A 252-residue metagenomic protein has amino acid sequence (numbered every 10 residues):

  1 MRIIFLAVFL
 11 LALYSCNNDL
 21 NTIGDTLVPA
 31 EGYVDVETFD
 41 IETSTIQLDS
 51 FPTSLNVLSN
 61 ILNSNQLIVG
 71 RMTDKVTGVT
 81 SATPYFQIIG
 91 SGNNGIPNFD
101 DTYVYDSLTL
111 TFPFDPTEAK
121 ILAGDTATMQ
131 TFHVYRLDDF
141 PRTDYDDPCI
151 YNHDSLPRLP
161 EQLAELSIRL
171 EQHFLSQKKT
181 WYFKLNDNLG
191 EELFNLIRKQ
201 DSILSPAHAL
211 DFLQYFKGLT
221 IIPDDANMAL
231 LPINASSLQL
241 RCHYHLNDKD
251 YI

Functional and structural regions predicted by a protein language model:
I3-V8, A12, C16-I252: Secreted, disulfide-rich extracellular signaling modules
